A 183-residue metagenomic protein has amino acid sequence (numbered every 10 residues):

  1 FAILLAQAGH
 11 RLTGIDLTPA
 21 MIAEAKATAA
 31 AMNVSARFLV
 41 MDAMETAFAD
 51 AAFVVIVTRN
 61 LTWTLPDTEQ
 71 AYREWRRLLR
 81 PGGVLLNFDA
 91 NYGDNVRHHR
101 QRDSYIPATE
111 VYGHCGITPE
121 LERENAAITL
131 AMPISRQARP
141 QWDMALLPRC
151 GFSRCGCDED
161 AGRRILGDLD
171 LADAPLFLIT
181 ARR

Functional and structural regions predicted by a protein language model:
F1-E45: Class I SAM-dependent methyltransferase SAM/SAH-binding core
M41-I56: A short acidic, Gly/Pro-enriched loop at the edge of an enzyme's catalytic core that lines a small-molecule cofactor
V54-T68: A short SAM/SAH-binding and catalytic strip from SAM-dependent methyltransferases
E69-V84: A short glycine-rich, Lys/Arg-flanked "PGG" loop and its adjoining helix->strand segment in the class I
V84-E120: Conserved class I S-adenosyl-L-methionine
G116-I134: Short, glycine-/aromatic-enriched active-site segment of Class I SAM-dependent methyltransferases
I134-C157: Short alpha-helix
C150-S153, I165-R183: Core SAM-dependent methyltransferase catalytic element
